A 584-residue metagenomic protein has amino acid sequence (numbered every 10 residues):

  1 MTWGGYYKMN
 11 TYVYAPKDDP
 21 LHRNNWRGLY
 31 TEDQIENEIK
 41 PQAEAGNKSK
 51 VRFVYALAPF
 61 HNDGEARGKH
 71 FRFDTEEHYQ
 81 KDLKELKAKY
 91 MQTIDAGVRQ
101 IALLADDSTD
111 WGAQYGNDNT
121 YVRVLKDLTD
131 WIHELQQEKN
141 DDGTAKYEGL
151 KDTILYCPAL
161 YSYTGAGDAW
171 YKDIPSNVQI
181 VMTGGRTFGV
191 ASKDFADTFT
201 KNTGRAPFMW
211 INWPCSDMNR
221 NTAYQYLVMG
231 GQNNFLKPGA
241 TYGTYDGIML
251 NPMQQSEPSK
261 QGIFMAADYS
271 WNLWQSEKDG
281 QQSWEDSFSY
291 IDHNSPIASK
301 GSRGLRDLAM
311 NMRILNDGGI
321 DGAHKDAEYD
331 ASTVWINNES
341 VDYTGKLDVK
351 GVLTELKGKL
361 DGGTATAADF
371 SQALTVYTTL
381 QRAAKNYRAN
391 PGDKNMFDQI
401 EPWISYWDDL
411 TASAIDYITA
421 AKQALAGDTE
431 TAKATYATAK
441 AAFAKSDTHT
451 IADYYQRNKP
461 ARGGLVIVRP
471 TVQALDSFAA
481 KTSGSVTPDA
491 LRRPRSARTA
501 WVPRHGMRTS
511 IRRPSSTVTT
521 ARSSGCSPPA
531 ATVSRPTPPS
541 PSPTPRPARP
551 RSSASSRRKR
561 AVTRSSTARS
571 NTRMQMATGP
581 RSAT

Functional and structural regions predicted by a protein language model:
M1, E32, S108-E285: Catalytic-core regions of glycoside hydrolase
M1-I180: Aromatic-lined carbohydrate-binding surfaces of glycoside hydrolases
Q137-K146, H449, D453, P460 (+1 more regions): Surface-exposed intrinsically disordered loops and tails
N234, S540-S542, T584: Exposed aromatic-hydrophobic patches
E277-R495: C-terminal functional modules
T438, A444-D447, I451, Q473 (+2 more regions): Disordered, acidic Ser/Thr/Pro-rich linker "stalks" and the adjacent N-terminal cap of the next globular domain
V562-T584: Trp- and acidic/polar-enriched beta-sheet ligand-binding modules for extracellular glycan and matrix recognition
